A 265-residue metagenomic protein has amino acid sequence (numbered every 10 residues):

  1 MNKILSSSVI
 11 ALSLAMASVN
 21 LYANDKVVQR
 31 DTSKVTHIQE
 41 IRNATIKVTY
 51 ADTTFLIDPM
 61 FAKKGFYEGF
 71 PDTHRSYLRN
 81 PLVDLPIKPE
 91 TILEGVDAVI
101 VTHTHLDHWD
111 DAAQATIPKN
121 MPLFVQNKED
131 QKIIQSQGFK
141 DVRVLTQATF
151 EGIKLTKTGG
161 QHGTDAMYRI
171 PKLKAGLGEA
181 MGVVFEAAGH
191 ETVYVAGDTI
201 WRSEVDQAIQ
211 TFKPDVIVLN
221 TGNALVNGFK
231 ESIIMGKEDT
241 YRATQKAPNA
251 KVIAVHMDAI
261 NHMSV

Functional and structural regions predicted by a protein language model:
M1-V9: Bacterial N-terminal signal peptides that target proteins for export
N24-V35, I41, V125-H190: Metallo-beta-lactamase
D31-K88, G176-G197: Conserved beta-strand hairpin/beta-sheet module of binuclear metal-dependent hydrolase folds, prominently
T53-I100, D111-Q114, D165-R169, R202-T211: Pre-active-site segment of Zn-dependent metallo-hydrolases
I57-D58, G95-T104, F124-N127, V193-T199 (+2 more regions): Active-site neighborhood of phospho(di)ester-bond hydrolases with catalytic His/Asp-centered motifs
F66-E68, P86-Q147, G159-T164: Active-site HxH/HxHxD metal-binding segment of metal-dependent hydrolases
P81, I200-V265: Cap/insert and terminal regions of metallo-dependent hydrolase folds
